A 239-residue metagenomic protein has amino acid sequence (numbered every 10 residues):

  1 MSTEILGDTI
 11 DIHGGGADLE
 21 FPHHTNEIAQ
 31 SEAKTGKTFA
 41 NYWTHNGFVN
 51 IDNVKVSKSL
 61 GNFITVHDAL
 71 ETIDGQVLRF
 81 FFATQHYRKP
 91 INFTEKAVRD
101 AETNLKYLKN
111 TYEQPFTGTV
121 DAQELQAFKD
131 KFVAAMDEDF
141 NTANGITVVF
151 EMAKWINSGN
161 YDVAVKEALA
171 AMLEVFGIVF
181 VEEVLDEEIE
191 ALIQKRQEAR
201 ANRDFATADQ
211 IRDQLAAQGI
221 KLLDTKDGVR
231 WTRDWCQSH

Functional and structural regions predicted by a protein language model:
M1-T72, L78: Catalytic cores of enzymes that engage adenine nucleotides and/or redox cofactors via long glycine-rich, Lys/Arg/His
K55-H239: Structural preference for alpha-helix termini/caps and helix-kink/transition segments
